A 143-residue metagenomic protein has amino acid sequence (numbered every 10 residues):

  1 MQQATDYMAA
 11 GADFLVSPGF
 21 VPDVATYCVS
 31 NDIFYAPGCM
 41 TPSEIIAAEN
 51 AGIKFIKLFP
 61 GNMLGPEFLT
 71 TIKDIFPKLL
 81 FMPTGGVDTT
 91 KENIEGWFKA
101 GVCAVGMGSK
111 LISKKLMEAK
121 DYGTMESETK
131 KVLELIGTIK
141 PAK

Functional and structural regions predicted by a protein language model:
M1, P22, P42, G65-P66 (+2 more regions): Structural motif corresponding to alpha-helix initiation and N-cap regions
M1-A10, S43-A51, D88-V105: Catalytic cores of alpha/beta
A4, A25, I45, P66-L69 (+2 more regions): Generic structural signal for well-ordered alpha-helices, preferentially at hydrophobic/aromatic core positions
A4-T5, G11-F20, F34-T41, I45-I46 (+1 more regions): Catalytic beta/alpha-barrel core
A12-D13, Y27-A36, I75-T84: Short beta-strand/loop segments at the ligand-binding rim of alpha/beta enzyme cores
F14, G19-V24, L58-G65, G101-Y122: Glycine-rich phosphate-binding active-site loops on the catalytic face of alpha/beta enzymes
Y27-I33, F98, K114-K143: C-terminal helical cap(s) of enzyme catalytic domains, especially alpha/beta-barrels
M63, T70, I75-K78, T90 (+2 more regions): Mobile acidic interaction elements
